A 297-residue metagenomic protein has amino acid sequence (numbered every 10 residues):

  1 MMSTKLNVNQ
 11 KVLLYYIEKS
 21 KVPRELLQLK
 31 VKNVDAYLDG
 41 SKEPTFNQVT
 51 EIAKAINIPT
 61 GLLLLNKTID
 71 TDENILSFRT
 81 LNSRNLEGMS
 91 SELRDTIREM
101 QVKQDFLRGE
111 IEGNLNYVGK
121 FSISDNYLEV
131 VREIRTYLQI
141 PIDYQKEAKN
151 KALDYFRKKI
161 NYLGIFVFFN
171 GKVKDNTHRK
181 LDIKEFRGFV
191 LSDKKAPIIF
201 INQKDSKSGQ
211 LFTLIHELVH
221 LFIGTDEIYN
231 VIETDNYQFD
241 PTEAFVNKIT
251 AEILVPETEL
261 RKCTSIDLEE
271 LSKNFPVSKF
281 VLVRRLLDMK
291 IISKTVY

Functional and structural regions predicted by a protein language model:
M1-Y297: Short juxta-domain linker segments that transition from a proline/glycine-rich, charged coil into a short amphipathic
